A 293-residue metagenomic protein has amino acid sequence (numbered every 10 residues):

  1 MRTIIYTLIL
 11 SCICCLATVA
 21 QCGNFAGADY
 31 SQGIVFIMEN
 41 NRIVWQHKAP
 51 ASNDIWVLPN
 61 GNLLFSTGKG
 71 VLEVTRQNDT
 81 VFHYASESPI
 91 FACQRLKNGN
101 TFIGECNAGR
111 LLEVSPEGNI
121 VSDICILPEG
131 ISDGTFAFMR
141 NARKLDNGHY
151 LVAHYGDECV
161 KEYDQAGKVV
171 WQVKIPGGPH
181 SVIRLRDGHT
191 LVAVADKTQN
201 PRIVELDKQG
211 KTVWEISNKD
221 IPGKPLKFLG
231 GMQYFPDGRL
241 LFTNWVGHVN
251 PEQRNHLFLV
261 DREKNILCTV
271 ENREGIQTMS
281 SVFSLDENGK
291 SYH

Functional and structural regions predicted by a protein language model:
Y6-A17: Bacterial N-terminal signal peptides
Q21-H293: Histidine-/acidic-rich catalytic cores in large beta-rich domains
